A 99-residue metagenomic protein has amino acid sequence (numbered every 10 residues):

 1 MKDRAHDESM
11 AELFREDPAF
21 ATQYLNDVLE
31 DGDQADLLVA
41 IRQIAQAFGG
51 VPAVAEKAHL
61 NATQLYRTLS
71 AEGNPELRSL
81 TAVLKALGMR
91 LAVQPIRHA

Functional and structural regions predicted by a protein language model:
M1-A40: N-terminal flexible/basic segments that precede or flank functional cores
G32, A47-F48, N61, R97-A99: Compositionally biased, non-globular sequence tracts
A47-R67: Short alpha-helical DNA-recognition segment
L69, L87: DNA major-groove recognition helix of helix-turn-helix
E72-A82: Short, basic-rich loop-to-helix N-cap that marks the start of a DNA-contacting helix
M89-A99: Short C-terminal boundary/hinge segments that cap the last helix of small helical domains
